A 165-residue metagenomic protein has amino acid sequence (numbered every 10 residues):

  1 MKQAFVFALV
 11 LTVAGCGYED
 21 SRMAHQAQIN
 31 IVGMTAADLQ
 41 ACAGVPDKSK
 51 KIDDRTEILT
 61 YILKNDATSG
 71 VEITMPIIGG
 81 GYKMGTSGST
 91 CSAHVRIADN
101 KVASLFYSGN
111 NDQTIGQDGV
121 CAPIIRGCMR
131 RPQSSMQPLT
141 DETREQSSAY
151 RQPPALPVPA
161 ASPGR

Functional and structural regions predicted by a protein language model:
M1-A8: Sec-dependent signal peptide recognition, specifically the positively charged N-region followed immediately by
A8-V10, G33: Acidic/proline-rich low-complexity IDRs
T12-G15: C-terminal motif of bacterial Sec signal peptides marking the signal peptidase cleavage site
G17-R165: Residues within mature, well-folded domains
